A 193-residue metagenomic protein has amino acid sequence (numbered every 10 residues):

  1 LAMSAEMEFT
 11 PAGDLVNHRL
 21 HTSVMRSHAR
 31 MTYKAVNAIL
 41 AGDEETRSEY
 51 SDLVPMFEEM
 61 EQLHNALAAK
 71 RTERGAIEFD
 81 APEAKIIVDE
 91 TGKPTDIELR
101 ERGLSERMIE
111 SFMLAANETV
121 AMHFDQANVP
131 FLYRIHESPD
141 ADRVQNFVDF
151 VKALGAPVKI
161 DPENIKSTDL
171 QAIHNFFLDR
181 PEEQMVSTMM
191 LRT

Functional and structural regions predicted by a protein language model:
L1-T193: Electropositive polyanion-binding surfaces
